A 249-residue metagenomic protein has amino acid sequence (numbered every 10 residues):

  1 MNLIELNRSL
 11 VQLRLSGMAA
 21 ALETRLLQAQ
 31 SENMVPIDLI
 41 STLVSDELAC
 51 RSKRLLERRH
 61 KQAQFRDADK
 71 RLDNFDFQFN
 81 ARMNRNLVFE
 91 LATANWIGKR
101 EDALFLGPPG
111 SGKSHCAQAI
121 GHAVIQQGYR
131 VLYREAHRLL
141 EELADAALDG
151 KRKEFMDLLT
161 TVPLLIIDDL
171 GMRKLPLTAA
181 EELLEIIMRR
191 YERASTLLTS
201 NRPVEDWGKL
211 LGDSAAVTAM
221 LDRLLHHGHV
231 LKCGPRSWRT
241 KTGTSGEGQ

Functional and structural regions predicted by a protein language model:
N7, S16-A68: Interdomain "pre-motor" coupling segment immediately N-terminal to P-loop NTPase/helicase cores
Q12-L15, A29-I37, Q62-F65, Q78-A81 (+4 more regions): Conserved phosphate/pyrophosphate-binding and hydrolysis machinery centered on Walker-type P-loop NTPases, extending
L22, R130, R134, R138-V162 (+1 more regions): Replace "adjacent to P-loop NTPase cores in ATP/GTP-dependent enzymes" with "adjacent to NTP-binding cores
I40, V88, S114, G121 (+3 more regions): Alpha-helical structural signal
D46, A123, Q127, R189: Active-site catalytic microenvironments for nucleophilic, acid-base chemistry
K53-G107: Extended interfacial segments that mediate partner engagement and assembly in macromolecular machines
M83-T161: Conserved P-loop
